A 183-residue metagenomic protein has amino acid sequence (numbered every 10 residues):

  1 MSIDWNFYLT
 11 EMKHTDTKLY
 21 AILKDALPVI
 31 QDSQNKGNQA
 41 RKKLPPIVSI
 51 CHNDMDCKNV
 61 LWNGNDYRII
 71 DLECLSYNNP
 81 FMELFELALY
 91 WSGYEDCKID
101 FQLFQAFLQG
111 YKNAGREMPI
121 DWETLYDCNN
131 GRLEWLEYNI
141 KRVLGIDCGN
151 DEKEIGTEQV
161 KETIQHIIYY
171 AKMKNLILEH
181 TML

Functional and structural regions predicted by a protein language model:
S2-W5, R132-E134: Short aromatic loop motif centered on NTY/YTY
D4-N53, L176-T181: An alpha-helical support segment within catalytic cores of ATP-dependent transferases
F7, E11, E137-L183: ATP/Mg2+ or Mg2+-diphosphate-binding catalytic cores that bind nucleotide phosphates or diphosphates via glycine-rich
L23-A26, E123, E154: Short, charged, amphipathic alpha-helical segments
L27, Q31, F104-L108, K161-I168: Hydrophobic core segments within long, regular secondary-structure runs in both alpha- and beta-rich folds
N35-M82: Active-site acidic catalytic loop and adjacent metal/ATP-binding pocket of ATP-dependent phosphoryl transfer enzymes
F81-R116, N130-G149: Active-site activation/catalytic loop segments of kinase-like enzymes and analogous catalytic loops in related
M118-N129: All-alpha amphipathic helical-bundle segments outside canonical DNA-binding/catalytic cores that form hydrophobic
